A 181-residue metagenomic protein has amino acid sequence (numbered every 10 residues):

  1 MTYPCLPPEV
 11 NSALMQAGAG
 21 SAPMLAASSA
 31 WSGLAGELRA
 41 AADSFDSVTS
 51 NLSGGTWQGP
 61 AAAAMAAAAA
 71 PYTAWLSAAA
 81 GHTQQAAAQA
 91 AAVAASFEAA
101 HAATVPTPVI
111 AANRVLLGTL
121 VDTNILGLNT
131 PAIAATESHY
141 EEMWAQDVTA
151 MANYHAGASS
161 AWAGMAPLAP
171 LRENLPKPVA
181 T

Functional and structural regions predicted by a protein language model:
M1-T181: Amphipathic alpha-helical hairpins/coiled-coils and adjacent low-complexity
